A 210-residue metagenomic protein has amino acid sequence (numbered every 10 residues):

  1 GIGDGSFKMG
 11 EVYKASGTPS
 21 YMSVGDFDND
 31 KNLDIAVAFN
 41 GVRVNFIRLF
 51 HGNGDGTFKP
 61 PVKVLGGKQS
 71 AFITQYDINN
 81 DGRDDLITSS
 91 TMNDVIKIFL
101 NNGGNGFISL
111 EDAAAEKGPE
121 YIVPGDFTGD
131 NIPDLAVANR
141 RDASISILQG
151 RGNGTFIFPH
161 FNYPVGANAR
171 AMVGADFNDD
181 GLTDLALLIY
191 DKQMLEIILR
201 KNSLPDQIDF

Functional and structural regions predicted by a protein language model:
G1-G17, H51-K68, L100-G118, Q149-A167 (+2 more regions): Blade-edge motifs of beta-propeller repeat domains
Y13, Y21, V37, V64 (+5 more regions): Feature marking well-ordered beta-strand scaffolds used for ligand recognition
S20-N29, A71-N80, E120-G129, R170-F177: Beta-propeller blade termini
K31-L33, G82-D84, I108, N131-P133 (+1 more regions): Glycine-aliphatic tripeptides that mark coil-to-beta-strand junctions in extracellular and membrane proteins
I35-F39, L86-S89, L135-A138, L185-L188: Hydrophobic beta-strand segments that make up the repeating blades of beta-propeller and related beta-repeat
F46-L49, V95-I98, S144-I147, M194-I198: A short loop-to-beta-strand structural motif that recurs across blades of beta-propeller domains
R170-F210: Blade-level signature of beta-propeller repeat domains, shared across WD40, Kelch, NHL, RCC1 and BNR/Asp-box propellers
